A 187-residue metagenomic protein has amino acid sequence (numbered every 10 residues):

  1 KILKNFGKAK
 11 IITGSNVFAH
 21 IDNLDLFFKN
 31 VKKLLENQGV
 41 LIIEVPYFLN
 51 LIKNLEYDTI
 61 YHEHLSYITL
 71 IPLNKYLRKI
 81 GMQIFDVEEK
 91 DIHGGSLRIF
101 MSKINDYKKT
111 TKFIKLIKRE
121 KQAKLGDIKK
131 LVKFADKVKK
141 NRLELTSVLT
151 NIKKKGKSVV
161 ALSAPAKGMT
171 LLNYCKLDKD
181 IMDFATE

Functional and structural regions predicted by a protein language model:
K1-K8: Short amphipathic alpha-helix with an adjacent loop that forms part of the alpha/beta core around
I2, T150-E187: A solvent-exposed beta-alpha-beta segment
K10-G14: A conserved beta-strand element that flanks and buttresses the S-adenosyl-L-methionine
V17: Hydrophobic adenine-recognition pocket in adenosine-nucleotide-binding enzymes
D25-I42: A short glycine-rich, Lys/Arg-flanked "PGG" loop and its adjoining helix->strand segment in the class I
I43-S66, L70-L73, L77: Short, glycine-/aromatic-enriched active-site segment of Class I SAM-dependent methyltransferases
M82-H93: Conserved S-adenosyl-L-methionine
H93-N141: Flexible, glycine-/basic-rich loop-and-beta segments that form/coincide with the SAM-dependent methyltransferase
